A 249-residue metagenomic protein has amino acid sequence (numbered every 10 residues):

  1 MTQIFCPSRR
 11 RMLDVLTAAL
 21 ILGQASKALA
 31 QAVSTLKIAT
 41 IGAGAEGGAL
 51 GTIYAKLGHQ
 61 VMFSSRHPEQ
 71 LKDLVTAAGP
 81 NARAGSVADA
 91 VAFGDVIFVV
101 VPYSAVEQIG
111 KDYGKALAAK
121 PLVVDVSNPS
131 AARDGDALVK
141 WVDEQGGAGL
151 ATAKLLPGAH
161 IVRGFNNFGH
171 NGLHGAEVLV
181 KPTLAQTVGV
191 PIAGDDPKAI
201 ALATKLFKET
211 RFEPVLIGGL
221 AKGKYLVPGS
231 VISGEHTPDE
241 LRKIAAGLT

Functional and structural regions predicted by a protein language model:
M1-L20, Q24: N-terminal secretory signal peptides and thylakoid transit peptides that target proteins across membranes
V33-T35, T52, K56-V96, V100-A116: Conserved N-terminal Rossmann-fold NAD(P) cofactor-binding segment
A43: Glycine-rich Rossmann-fold phosphate-binding loop(s) that bind the pyrophosphate of adenine dinucleotide cofactors
G47-G48: N-terminal Rossmann-fold NAD(P) dinucleotide-binding loop
Y113-K120, L156, T183-L184: Short, conserved loop/helix-junction motifs that constitute active-site signature segments in enzyme catalytic cores
S127-I161: Rossmann-fold NAD(P)-binding glycine/threonine-rich loop
A137-Q145, L150, A176-K198: Short beta-strand and adjoining strand-loop segment in the mid-core of the Rossmann-like NAD(P)-dependent dehydrogenase
T183-T249: Active-site-lining helix/loop region of Rossmann-like oxidoreductase modules
